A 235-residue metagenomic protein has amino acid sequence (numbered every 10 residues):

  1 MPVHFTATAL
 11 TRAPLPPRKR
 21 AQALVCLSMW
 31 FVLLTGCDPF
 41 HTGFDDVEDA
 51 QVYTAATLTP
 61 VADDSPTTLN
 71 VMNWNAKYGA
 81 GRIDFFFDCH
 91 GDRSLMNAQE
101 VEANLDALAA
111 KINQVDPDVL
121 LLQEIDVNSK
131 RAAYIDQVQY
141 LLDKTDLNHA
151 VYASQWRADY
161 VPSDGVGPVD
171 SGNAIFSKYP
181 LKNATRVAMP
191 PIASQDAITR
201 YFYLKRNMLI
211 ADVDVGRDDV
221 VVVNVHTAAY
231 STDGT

Functional and structural regions predicted by a protein language model:
M1-K19: N-terminal secretory signal peptides that target proteins for export/translocation
V25-T35: Bacterial N-terminal signal peptides
T35-D170: N-terminal, active-site-proximal structural segment of metallo-dependent hydrolase catalytic domains
N70, Q137, D170-A174, K205-L209 (+1 more regions): Short beta-strand micro-motifs in enzyme catalytic cores
D92-N97, I125-V127, P191-R200, H226-G234: Surface-exposed cleft-lining segments at the edges of enzyme active sites
D143-D146, P168-A184, V213: Conserved beta strand-loop-helix elements of the APE1-like EEP
Y179-D219: Active-site catalytic loop in hydrolytic enzyme cores
D212-T235: Metal-dependent phosphoester/phosphodiester hydrolase catalytic core
